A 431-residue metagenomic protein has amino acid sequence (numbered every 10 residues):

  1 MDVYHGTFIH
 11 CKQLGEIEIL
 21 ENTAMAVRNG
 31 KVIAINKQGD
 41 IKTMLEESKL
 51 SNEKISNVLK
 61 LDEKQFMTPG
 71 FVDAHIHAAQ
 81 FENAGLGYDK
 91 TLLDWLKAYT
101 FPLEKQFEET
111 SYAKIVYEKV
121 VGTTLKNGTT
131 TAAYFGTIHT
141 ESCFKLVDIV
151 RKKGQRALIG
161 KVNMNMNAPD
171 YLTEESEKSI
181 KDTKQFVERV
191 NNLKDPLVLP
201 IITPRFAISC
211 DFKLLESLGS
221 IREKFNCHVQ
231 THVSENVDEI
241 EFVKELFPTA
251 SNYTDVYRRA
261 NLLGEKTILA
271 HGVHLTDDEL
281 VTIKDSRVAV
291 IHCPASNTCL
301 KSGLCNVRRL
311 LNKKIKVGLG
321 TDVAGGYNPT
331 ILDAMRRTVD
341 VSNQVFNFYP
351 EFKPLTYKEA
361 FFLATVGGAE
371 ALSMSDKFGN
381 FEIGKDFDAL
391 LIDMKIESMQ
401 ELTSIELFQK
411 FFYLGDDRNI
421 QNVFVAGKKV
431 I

Functional and structural regions predicted by a protein language model:
M1-E53: N-terminal metal-binding scaffold of metallo-dependent hydrolase/deaminase domains
D2-G6, T43-D94, L125-K126: Replace "His-x-His-based motif
T7, M25, G30, K64 (+15 more regions): Divalent metal-coordination and catalytic microenvironments
Q13, D386-I431: C-terminal cap of metal-dependent C-N hydrolases
F66, A84-Q155, S179-D195: Alpha-helical scaffold segments that flank or form the walls of functional sites
E82-A113, M166-S176, N236-G264, A289 (+1 more regions): Active-site gating loops and adjacent loop-to-helix segments of metal-dependent hydrolytic enzymes
E141-G272: Metal-coordinating catalytic core of metallo-dependent amide/deamination hydrolases
R259-K266, V307-I396: His/Asp/Glu-enriched, well-ordered alpha-helical/loop segment that forms or immediately abuts the divalent-metal
